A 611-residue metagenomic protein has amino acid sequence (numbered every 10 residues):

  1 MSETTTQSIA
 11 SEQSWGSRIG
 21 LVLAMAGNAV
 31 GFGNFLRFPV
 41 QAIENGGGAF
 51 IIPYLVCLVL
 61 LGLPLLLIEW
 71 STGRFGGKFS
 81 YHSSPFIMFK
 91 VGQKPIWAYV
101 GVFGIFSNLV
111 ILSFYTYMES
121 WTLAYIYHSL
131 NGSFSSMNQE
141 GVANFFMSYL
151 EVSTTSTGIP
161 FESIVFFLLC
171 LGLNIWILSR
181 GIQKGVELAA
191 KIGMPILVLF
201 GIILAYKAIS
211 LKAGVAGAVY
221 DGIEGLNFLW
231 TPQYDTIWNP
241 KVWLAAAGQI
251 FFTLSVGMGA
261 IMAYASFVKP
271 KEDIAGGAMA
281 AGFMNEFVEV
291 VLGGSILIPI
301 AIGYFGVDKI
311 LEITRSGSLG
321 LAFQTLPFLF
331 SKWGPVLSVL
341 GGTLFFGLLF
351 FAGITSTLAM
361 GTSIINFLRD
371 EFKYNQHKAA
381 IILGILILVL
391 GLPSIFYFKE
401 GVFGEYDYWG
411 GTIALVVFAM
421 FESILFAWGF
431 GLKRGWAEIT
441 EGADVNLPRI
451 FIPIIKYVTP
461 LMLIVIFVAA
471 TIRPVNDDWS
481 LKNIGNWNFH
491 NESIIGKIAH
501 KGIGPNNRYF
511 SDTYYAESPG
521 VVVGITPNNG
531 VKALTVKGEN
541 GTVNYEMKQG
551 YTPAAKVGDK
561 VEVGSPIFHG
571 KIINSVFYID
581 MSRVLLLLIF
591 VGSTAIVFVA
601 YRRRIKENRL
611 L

Functional and structural regions predicted by a protein language model:
M1-R37, L65-W70, R74-Y99, K269-D273 (+1 more regions): Membrane-interface "cap" regions at the ends of multi-pass membrane proteins
S2-I19, E187, K191-I354, L358 (+3 more regions): Membrane-embedded translocation segments of transport machinery
I9-E12, Q41-N45, S80-F103, T116-S179 (+8 more regions): Inter-helical loop and helix-membrane interface segments of multi-pass membrane transporters/permeases
S17-C57, G259-M262, G277-M279, F283-E286 (+3 more regions): Transmembrane helix-boundary motif of multi-pass solute transporters/channels
G20-L21, M25, G101-I105, S135-S179 (+6 more regions): Transmembrane alpha-helical segments of multi-pass small-molecule transport proteins
F32-Q41, G48, Y115, N174-G185 (+11 more regions): Transmembrane helix-loop junctions in multi-pass membrane proteins
V100, I105, F372-G384, W409-N491 (+2 more regions): C-terminal membrane-solvent junction of multi-pass transporters and transport-like membrane proteins
G496-N574: Well-ordered secondary-structure scaffolds
